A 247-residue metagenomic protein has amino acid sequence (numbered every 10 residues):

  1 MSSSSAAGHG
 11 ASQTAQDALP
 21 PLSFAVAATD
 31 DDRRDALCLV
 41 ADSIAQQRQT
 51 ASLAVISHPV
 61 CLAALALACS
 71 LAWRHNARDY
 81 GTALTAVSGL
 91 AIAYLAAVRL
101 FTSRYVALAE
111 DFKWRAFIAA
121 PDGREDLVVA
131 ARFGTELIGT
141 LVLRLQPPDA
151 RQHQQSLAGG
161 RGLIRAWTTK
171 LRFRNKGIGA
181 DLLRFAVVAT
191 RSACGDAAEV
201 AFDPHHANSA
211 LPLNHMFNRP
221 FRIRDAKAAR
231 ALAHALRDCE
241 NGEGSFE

Functional and structural regions predicted by a protein language model:
S2-D31, C38, D42-A45, Q49 (+2 more regions): Conserved N-terminal entry element of GNAT/NAT acetyltransferase domains
A25-R33, A45, Y94, V98 (+2 more regions): Amphipathic alpha-helical protein-protein interaction segments
S70-G89, Y105-Q152: Conserved beta-hairpin
A96-L108: Membrane-helix interfacial anchor on the cytosolic side
A131, T169-L171, N175-T190: Conserved acetyl-CoA-binding loop-helix of GNAT-fold acetyltransferases
R144, Q152-R172: Conserved acetyl-CoA binding element of GNAT-fold acetyltransferases
G160-R161, A189-N214: Conserved GNAT acetyl-CoA-binding A-motif
N208-S209, L213-E247: C-terminal "cap" of GNAT-fold acetyltransferases
